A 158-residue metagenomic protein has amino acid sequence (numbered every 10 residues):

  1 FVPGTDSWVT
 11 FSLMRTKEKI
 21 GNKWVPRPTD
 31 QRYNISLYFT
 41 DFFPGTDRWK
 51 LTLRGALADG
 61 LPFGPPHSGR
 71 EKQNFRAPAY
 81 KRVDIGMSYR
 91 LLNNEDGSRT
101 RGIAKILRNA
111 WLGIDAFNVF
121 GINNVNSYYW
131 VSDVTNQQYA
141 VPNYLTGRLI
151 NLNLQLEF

Functional and structural regions predicted by a protein language model:
F1-G60: Gram-negative outer-membrane beta-barrel transporters
G4-T5, A56-P66, Y89-F158: C-terminal beta-signal and adjacent terminal beta-strands/loops of Gram-negative outer-membrane beta-barrel proteins
K17, E71-A79, D84, G121-V134: Short flexible/disordered coil segments
K19-P26, R70-F75, Q137-P142: Extracellular loop and loop/strand-boundary signature of outer-membrane beta-barrel proteins
P28, T40-F42, R76, I103 (+1 more regions): Residues embedded in well-ordered secondary-structure elements
T29-I35, A79-V83, R108, T146-I150: Residues that define the transmembrane beta-barrel architecture of outer-membrane proteins
L37-F39, I85-M87, L152-L154: Membrane-embedded beta-strands of outer-membrane beta-barrel proteins, especially the hydrophobic/small aromatic
G45-G86, G97: Extracytoplasmic gating/loop element in the C-terminal half of outer-membrane beta-barrel translocons and assembly
